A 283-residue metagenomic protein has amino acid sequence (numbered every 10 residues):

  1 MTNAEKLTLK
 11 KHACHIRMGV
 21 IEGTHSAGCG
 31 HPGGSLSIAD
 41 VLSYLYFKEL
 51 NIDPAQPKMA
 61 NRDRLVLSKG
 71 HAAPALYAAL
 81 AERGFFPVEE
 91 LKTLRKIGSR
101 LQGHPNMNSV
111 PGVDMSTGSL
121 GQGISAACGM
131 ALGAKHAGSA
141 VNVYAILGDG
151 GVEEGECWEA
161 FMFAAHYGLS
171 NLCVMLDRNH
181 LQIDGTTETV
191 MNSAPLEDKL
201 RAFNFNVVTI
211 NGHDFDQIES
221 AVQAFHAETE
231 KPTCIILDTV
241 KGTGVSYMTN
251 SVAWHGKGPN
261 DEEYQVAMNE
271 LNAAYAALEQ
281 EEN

Functional and structural regions predicted by a protein language model:
M1-I16: N-terminal hydrophobic or amphipathic helices/low-complexity stretches enriched in small/hydrophobic/Pro/Gly
A13-C29, D177-N179: N-terminal capping segment at the start of a domain
V20-G23, S35-H166: Cofactor-binding active-site loop characterized by glycine-rich and histidine/acidic residues
D63-L65, V141-A145, L172, K231-T239: Generic beta-sheet signal
H71-A72, L76, N179-H180, D214 (+1 more regions): Glycine-rich beta-alpha junction loops
Y77-A79, N106, E156-W158, D184-E188 (+2 more regions): Short acidic, glycine/serine/threonine-rich loops at helix termini
G112, S116-A227: Thiamine diphosphate
F205, F215-N283: Glycine/aspartate-rich loop-and-adjacent alpha/beta segment that forms the canonical ThDP
